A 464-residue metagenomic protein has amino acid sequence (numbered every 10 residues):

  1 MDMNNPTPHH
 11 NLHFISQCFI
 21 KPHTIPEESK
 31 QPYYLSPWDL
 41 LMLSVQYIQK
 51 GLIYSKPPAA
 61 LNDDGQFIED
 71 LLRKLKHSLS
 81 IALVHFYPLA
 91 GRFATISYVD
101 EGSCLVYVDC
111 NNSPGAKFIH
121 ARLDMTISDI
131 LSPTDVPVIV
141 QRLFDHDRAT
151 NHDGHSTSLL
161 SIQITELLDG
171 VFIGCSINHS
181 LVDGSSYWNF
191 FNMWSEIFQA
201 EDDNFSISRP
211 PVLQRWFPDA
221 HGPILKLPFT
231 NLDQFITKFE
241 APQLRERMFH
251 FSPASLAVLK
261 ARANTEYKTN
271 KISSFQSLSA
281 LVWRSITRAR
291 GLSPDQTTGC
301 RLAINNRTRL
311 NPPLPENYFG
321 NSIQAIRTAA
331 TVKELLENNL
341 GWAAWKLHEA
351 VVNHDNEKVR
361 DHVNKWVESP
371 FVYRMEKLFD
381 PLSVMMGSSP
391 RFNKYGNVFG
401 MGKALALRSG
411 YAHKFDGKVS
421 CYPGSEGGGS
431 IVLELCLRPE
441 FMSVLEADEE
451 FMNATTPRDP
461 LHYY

Functional and structural regions predicted by a protein language model:
M1-I25, V45-Q46, H77, P457-Y464: Terminal membrane/secretory targeting segments in land-plant proteins
D2, M125-T134, E449-Y464: A signal for specific C-terminal beta-sheet/loop modules enriched in small/flexible residues with GP/PG/PP motifs
I15-Q17, I25-Q31, S44-V45, Q49-P88 (+1 more regions): Soluble acyl-CoA-dependent acyltransferase catalytic core bearing the H(X)4D motif
Y34-W38: Detector for long, low-complexity, acidic/polar, Ser/Pro/Gly/Thr-rich intrinsically disordered N-terminal regulatory
L41, L159-T165, D416-G424: Short, surface-exposed beta-strand/loop micro-motifs that present aromatic residues
F379-L461: Low-complexity, glycine/alanine/valine/leucine- and proline-rich hydrophobic stretches
